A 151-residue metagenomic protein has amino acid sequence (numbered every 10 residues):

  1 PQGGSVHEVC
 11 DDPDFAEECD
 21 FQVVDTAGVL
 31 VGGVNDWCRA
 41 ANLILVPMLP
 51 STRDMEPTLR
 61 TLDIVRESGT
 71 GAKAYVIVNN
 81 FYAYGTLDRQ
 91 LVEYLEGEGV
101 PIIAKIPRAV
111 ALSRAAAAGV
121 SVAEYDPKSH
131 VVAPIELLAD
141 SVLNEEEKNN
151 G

Functional and structural regions predicted by a protein language model:
P1-N35, A116-E124: P-loop/Walker-type NTP enzyme "switch/lid" segment
V24, V46, V76-V78: Structural beta-sheet core signal
V31-T52: Inter-motif core of Ras-like GTPase G domains
P50-T52, N79-Y84, K128: Short histidine/acidic/glycine/proline-rich micro-motifs that form metal- and phosphate-coordinating active-site loops
E56-N79: Conserved C-terminal guanine-recognition region of P-loop GTPase G domains, centered on the G4
Y82, V92-S121, I135: Beta-strand-loop-alpha "switch" segments that mediate conformational coupling across diverse proteins
T86-Q90: Alpha-helical, hydrophobic structural elements that either
G119-G151: NTP-binding/hydrolysis catalytic cores, primarily Walker-type P-loop NTPases
